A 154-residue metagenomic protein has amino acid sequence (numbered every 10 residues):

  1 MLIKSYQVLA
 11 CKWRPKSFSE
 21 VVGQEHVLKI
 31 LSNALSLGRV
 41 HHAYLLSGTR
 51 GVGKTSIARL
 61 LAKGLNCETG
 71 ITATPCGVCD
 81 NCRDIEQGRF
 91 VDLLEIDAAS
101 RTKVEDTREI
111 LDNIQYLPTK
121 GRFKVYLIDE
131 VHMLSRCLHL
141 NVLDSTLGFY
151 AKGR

Functional and structural regions predicted by a protein language model:
M1-R154: P-loop/Walker A NTP-binding region and its immediately flanking N-terminal helices in P-loop NTPase folds
